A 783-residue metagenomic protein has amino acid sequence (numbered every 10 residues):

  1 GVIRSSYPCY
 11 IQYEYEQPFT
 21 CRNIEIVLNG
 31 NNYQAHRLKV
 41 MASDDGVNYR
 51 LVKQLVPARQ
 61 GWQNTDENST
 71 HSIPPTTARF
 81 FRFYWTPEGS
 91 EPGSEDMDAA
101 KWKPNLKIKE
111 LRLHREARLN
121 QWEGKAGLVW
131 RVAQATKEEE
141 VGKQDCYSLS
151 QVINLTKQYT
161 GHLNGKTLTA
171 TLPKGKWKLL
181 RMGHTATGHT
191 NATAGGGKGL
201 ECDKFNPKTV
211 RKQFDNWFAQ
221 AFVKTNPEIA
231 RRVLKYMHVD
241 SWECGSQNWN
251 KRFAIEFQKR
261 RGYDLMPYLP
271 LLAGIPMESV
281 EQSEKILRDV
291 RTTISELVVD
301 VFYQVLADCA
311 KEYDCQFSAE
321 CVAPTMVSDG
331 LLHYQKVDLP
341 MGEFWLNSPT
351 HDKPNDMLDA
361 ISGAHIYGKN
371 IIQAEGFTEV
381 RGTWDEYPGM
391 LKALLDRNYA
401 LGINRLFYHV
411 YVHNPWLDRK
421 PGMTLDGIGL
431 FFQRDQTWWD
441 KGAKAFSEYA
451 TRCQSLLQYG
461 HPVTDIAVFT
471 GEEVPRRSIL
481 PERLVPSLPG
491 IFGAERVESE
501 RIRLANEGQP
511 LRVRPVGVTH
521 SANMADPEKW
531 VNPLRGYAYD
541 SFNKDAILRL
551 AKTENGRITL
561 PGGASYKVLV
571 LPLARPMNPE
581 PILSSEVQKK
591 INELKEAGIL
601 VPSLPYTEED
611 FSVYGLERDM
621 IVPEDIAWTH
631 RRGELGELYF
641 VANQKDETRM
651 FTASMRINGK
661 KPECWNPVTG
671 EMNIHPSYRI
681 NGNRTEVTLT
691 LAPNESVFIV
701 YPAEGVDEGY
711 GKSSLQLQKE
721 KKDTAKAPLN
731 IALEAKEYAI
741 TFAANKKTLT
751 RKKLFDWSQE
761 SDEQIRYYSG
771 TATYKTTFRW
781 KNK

Functional and structural regions predicted by a protein language model:
G1-C9, R59-T65, M620-V622, D762-T773: Extracellular beta-rich ligand/substrate-recognition surface
G1-K53, T65-G142, S241: Aromatic, loop-rich ligand-recognition surfaces of beta-strand-rich domains
C9-I11, E67-H71, T685-V687, V697 (+1 more regions): Short strand-edge motifs at loop-to-beta-strand transitions and within beta-strands of extracellular beta-rich domains
Y15, R82-P87, L180-H184, V697-E704 (+1 more regions): Short, hydrophobic/aromatic-enriched beta-strand segments in well-ordered soluble domains
C21-N23, K39, V52-K53, F80 (+7 more regions): Carbohydrate-binding surfaces of carbohydrate-active enzymes
H36-S43, L111, D145-K157, P662: Extended low-complexity, serine/threonine- and proline-enriched intrinsically disordered segments
W62-N64, V141-V223, A254-I294, P340 (+1 more regions): Active-site-adjacent "subsite" loops/lids of carbohydrate-active enzymes
